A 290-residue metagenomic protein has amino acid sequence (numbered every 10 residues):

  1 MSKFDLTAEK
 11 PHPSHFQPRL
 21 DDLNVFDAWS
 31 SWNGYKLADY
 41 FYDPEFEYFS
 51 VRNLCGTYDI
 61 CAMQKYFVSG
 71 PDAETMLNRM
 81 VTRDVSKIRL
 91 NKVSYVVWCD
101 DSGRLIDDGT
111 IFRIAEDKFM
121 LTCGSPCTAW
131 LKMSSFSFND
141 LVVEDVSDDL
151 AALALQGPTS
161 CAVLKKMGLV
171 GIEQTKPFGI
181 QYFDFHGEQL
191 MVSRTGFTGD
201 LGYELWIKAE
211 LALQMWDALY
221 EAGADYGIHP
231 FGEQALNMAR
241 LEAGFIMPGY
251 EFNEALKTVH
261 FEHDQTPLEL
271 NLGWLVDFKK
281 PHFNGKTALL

Functional and structural regions predicted by a protein language model:
M1-D39, F112-L290: Conserved, structured C-terminal
M1-V96, R104: Acidic, proline/glycine-enriched N-terminal capping motif
P44, S50-V51, C61, N78 (+7 more regions): Preference for short coil/turn "hinge" residues that link or interrupt alpha-helices
F46-N53, W98-D108, F136-N139, D184-V192: Short amphipathic beta-strand starts and helix->beta connectors
D59, D108, E204: Acidic active-site catalytic centers that drive phospho-/nucleotidyl reactions and related ester hydrolyses
Q64-S69, D100, T110, F119-G124: Short secondary-structure transition/capping motifs
P71-L105, S160-L190: Internal amphipathic helical hairpin motif
